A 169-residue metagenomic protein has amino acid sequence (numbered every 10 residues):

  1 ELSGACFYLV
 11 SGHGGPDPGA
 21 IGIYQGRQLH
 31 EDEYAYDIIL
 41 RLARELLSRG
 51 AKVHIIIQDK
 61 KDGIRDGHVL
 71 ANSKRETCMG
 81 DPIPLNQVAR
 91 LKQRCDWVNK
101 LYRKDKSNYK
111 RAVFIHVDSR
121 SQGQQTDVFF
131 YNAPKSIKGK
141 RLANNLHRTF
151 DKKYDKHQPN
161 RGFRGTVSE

Functional and structural regions predicted by a protein language model:
E1-W97, S119-S121: Active-site histidine-acidic residue metal-binding/catalytic motifs, centered on HxH/HExxH-like signatures
G4-C6, S48-H54, K104-R111, K153-K156: Loop/turn elements at helix/coil->beta-strand transitions in domains of secreted/extracellular proteins
S11, S107-D127: A structural motif
D17-H30, D118-N145, T149: A short, glycine/acidic-enriched catalytic loop
D37-R41, R141-K156: Long, well-ordered alpha-helical scaffolding segments within enzyme catalytic domains, especially pronounced
S48, I55, I83, D127 (+2 more regions): Cysteine-dependent hydrolase recognition
Q93-S107: Short, well-structured alpha-helical segments in soluble
K104-D105, D118-S121, H157-E169: Active-site-adjacent mobile loop/cap segments within catalytic or ligand-binding domains
